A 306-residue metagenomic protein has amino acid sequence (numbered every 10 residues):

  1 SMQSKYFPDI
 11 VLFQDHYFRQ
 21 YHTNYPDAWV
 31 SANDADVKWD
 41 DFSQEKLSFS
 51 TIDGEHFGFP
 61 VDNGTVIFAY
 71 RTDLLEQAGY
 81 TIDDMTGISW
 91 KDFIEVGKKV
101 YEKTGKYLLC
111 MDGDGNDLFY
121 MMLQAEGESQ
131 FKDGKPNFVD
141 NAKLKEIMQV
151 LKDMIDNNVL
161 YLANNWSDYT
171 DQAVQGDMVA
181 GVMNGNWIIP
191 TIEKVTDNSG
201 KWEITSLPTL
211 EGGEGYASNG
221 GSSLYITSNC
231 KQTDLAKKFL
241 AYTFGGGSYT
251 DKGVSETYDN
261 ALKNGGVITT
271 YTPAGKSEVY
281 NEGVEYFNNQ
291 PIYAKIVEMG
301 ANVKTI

Functional and structural regions predicted by a protein language model:
S1, G79-D84, D133-P136, K152-W166 (+1 more regions): A local structural motif
S1, I88-I94, L162-Q175: Short helix-initiation/N-cap motifs at beta->coil->alpha
S1-Y25, D36-W39, I82, E211 (+3 more regions): Conserved N-terminal structural module of periplasmic/extracytoplasmic solute-binding proteins
D9-L12, A180-G185, E203: Paired acidic/hydrophobic, glycine-rich loop segments that form the ligand-binding mouth/hinge of periplasmic-binding
V11-I67, K91-V96, E102, K201-S206: Hinge/lid segment of periplasmic solute-binding proteins
F18-H22, N186-S199: A ligand-binding cleft/hinge motif common to bilobed small-molecule-binding domains
I94-K99, K135-N164, E193, L207: Glycine-centered hinge/linker elements that transmit conformational signals in sensory and ligand-binding systems
T191-N198, G213-S218, Y225-I306: C-terminal lobe and pocket-closing loops of periplasmic/extracytoplasmic Venus-flytrap solute-binding proteins
